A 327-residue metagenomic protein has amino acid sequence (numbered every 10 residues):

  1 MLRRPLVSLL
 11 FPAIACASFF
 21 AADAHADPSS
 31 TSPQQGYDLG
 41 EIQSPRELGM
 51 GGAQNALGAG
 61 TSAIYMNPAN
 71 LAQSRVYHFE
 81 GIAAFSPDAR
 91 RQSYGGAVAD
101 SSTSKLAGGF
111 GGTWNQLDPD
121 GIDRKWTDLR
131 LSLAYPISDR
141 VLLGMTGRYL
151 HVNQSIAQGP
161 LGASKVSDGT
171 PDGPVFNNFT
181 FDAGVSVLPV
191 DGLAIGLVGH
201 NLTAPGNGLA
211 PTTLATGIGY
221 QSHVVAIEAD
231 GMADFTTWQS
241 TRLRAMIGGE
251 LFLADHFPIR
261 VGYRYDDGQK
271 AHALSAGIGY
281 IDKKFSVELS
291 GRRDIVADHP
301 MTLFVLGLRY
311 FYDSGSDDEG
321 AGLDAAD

Functional and structural regions predicted by a protein language model:
M1-L39, Y312-D327: Cleavable N-terminal export/targeting peptides
D23-K105, D266, L303-D313: N-terminal, post-signal peptide beta-strand-biased segments of exported outer-membrane/organellar beta-barrel and other
G36, G192-L197, G206-D327: Outer membrane beta-barrel transmembrane domains
P45, M66, R91-S93, W126-D128 (+5 more regions): Transmembrane beta-barrel architecture of outer-membrane proteins
A53-N55, I82-S86, G111-N115, G147-L150 (+5 more regions): Outer-membrane beta-barrel pore domains and translocons
G60-T61, D88-R90, D123-K125, G173-N178 (+4 more regions): Short sequence motifs at beta-strands and strand-loop junctions characteristic of Gram-negative outer-membrane
S62, A69-A72, A97-A99, S132-A134 (+7 more regions): Transmembrane beta-barrel domains of outer membrane proteins
R91-V198: Transmembrane beta-barrel wall of Gram-negative outer-membrane proteins
